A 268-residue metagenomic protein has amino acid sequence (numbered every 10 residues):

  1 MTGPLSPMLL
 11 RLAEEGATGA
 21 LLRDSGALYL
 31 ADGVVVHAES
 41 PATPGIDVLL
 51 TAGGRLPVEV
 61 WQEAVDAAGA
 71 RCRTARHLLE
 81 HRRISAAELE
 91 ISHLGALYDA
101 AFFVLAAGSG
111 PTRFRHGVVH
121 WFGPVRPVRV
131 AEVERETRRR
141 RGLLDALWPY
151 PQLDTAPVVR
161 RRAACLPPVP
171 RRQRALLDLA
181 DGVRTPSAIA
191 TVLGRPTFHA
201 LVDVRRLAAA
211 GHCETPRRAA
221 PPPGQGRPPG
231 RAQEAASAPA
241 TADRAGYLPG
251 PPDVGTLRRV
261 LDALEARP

Functional and structural regions predicted by a protein language model:
M1-P268: Acidic, Ser/Thr/Pro-enriched low-complexity segments and adjacent helix/loop capping patches that create flexible
